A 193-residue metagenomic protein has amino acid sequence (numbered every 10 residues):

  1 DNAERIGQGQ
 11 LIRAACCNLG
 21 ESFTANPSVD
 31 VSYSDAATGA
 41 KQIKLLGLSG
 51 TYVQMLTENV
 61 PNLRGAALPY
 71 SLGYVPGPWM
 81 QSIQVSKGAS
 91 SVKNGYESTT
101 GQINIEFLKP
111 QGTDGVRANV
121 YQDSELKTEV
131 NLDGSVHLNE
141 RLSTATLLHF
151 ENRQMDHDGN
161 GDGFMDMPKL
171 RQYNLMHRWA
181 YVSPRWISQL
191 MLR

Functional and structural regions predicted by a protein language model:
D1-I12, Q42, Q102: N-terminal periplasmic "start-of-domain" segments of outer-membrane beta-barrel proteins
A14, N18, A40, Y70 (+5 more regions): Transmembrane beta-barrel architecture of outer-membrane proteins
G20-R64: Extracytoplasmic beta-strand/coil segments of soluble accessory domains associated with Gram-negative outer-membrane
S32, Y70, S90-N94, N119-Q122 (+1 more regions): Outer-membrane beta-barrel domain signature
Q42, V60-K87, L175: Short acidic/polar hinge/loop motifs at secondary-structure boundaries that mediate gating or recognition
Y74-G115: A beta-strand signature from Gram-negative outer-membrane beta-barrel systems, especially the internal plug domain
N104, Q111-T113, Y121, D133-R193: Periplasmic-side early beta-strands and strand-to-turn transitions of outer-membrane beta-barrels
